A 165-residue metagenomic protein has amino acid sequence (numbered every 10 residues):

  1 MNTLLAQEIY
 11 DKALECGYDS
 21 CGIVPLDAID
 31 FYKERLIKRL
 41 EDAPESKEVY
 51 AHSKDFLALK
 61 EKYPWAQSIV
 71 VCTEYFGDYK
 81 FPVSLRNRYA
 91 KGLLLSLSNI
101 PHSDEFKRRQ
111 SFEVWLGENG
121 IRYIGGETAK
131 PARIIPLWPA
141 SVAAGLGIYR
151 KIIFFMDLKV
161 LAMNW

Functional and structural regions predicted by a protein language model:
M1-W165: Auxiliary alpha/beta "docking" domains used to position bulky ligands
